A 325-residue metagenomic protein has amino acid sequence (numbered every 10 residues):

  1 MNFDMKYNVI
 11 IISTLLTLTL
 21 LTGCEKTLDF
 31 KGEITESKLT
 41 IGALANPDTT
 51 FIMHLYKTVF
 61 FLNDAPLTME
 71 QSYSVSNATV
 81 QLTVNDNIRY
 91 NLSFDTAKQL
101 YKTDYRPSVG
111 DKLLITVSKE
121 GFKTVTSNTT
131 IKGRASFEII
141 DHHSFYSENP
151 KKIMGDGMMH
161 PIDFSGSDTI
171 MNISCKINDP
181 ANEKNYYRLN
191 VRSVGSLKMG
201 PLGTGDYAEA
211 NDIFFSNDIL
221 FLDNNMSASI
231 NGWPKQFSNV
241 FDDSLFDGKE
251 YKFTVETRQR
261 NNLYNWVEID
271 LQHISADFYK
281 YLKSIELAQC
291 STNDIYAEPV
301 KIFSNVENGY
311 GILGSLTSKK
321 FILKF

Functional and structural regions predicted by a protein language model:
N2-I11: Bacterial N-terminal signal peptides that target proteins for export
T14-L16: Hydrophobic helical h-region of N-terminal Sec-dependent signal peptides in bacterial secretory/periplasmic proteins
L20-G23: C-terminal motif of bacterial Sec signal peptides marking the signal peptidase cleavage site
E25-F325: A sequence/structural signal for flexible, mid-protein segments enriched in small/helix-disrupting residues
